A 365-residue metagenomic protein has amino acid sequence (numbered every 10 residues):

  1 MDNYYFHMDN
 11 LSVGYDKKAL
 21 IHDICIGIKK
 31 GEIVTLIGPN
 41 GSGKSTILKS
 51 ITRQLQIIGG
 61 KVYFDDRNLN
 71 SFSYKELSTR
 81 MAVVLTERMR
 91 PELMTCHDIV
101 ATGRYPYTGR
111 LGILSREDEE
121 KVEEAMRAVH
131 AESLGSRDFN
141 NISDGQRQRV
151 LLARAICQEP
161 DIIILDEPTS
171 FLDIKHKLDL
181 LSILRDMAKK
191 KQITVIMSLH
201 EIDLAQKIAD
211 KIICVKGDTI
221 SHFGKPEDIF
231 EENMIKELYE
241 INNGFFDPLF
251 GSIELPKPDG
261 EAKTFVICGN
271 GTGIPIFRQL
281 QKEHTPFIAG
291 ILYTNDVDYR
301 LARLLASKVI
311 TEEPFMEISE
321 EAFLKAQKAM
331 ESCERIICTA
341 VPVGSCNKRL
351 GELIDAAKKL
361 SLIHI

Functional and structural regions predicted by a protein language model:
T52: Helix-to-loop junction immediately C-terminal to a conserved catalytic motif
G60-N68, L77: Conserved ABC transporter NBD signature motif
A101, R116-G135: Conserved ABC ATPase "signature" region
E159: Conserved catalytic motifs of ABC-family nucleotide-binding domains
I163-E167: Catalytic Walker B motif of ABC-type/P-loop ATPase nucleotide-binding domains
E240-S319, C338: ABC ATPase nucleotide-binding domains
I363-I365: Conserved small/polar residues in nucleotide/adenosyl-binding loops
